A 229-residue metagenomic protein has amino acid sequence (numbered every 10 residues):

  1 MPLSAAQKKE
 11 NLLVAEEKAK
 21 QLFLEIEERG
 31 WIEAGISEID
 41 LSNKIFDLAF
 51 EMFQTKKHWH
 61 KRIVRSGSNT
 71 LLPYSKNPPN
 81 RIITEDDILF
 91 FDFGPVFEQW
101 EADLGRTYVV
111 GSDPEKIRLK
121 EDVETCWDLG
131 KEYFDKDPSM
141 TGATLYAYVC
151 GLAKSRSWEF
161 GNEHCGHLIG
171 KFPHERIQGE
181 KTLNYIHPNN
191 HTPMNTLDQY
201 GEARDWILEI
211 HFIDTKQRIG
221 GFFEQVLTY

Functional and structural regions predicted by a protein language model:
M1-Y229: Active-site neighborhoods and metal-handling regions in enzymes and metal-associated proteins
